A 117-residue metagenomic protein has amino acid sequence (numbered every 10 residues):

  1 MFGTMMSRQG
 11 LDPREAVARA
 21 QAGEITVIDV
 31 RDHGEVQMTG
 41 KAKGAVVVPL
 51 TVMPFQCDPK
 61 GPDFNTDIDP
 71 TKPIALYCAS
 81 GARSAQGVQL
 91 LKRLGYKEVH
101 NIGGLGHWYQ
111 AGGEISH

Functional and structural regions predicted by a protein language model:
M1-I25, H33-P73, A82-H117: Rhodanese-like catalytic fold shared by cysteine-dependent sulfurtransferases and DSP/PTP-type phosphatases
Y77: Short, surface-exposed ligand- or partner-binding patches at beta-edge/loop junctions that are enriched in aromatics
